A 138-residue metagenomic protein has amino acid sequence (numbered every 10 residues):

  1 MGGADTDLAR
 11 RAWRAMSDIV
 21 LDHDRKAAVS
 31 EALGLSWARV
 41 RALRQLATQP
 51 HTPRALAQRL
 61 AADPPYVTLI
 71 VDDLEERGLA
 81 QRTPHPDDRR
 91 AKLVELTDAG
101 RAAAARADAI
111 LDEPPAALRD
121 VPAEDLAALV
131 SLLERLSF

Functional and structural regions predicted by a protein language model:
M1-G34, D98, D120, A127 (+1 more regions): N-terminal leader segment of winged-helix/HTH proteins
A4, T48, A62, Y66 (+2 more regions): Alpha-helical structural elements of signaling/regulatory helical domains
D5-A12, M16, A38-A42, P50-P53 (+3 more regions): Generic alpha-helical hydrophobic packing signal
S17, R44-T48, D108, E134: Short, locally clustered residues in the helix-turn-helix/winged-helix DNA-binding domain
D18, D22, A47-T48, E113 (+1 more regions): Alpha-helical structural segments
R25-Y66: N-terminal helix-turn-helix DNA-binding core of bacterial DNA-binding proteins
L69: DNA-binding alpha-helical recognition surfaces that contact promoter or target DNA
D72-S131: Charged, amphipathic alpha-helical coiled-coil/dimerization segments
